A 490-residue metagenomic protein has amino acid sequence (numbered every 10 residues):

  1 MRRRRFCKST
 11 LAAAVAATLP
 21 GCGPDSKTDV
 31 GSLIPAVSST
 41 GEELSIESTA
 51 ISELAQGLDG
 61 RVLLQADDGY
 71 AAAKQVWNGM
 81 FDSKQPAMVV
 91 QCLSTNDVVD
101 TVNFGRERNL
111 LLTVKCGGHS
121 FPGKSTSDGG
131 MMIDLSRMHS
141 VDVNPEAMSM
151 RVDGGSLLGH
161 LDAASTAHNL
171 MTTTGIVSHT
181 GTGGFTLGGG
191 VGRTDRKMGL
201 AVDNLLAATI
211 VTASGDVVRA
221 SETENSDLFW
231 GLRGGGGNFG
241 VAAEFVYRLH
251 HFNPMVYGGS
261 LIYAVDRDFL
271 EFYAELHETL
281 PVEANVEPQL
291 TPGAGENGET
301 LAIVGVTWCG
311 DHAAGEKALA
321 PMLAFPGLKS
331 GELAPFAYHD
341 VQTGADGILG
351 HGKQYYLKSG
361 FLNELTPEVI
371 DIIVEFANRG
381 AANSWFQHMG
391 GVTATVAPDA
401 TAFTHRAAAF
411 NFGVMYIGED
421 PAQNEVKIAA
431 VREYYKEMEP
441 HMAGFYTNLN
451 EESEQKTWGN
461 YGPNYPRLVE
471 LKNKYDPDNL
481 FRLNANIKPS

Functional and structural regions predicted by a protein language model:
R2-S490: Soluble FAD-dependent oxygen oxidases
